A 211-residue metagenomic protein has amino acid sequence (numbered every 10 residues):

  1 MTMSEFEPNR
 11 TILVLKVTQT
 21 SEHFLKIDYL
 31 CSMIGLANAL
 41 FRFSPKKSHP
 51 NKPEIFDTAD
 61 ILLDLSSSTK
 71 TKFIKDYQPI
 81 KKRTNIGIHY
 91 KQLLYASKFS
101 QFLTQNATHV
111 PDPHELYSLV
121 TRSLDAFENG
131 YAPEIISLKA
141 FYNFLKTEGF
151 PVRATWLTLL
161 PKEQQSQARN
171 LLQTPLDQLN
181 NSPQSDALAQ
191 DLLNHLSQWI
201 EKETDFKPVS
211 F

Functional and structural regions predicted by a protein language model:
T2-L25, L30-F211: Non-catalytic alpha-helical scaffolds and adjoining flexible linkers that form interface surfaces for assembly
